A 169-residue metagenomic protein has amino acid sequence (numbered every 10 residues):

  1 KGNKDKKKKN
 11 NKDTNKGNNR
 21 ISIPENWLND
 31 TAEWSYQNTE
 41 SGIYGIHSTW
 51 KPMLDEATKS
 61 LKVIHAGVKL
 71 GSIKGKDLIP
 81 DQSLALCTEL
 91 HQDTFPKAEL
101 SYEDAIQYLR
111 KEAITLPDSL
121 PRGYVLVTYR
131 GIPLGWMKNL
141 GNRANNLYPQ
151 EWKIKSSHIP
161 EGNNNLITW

Functional and structural regions predicted by a protein language model:
K1-W169: Polybasic, low-complexity RNA-engagement segments
